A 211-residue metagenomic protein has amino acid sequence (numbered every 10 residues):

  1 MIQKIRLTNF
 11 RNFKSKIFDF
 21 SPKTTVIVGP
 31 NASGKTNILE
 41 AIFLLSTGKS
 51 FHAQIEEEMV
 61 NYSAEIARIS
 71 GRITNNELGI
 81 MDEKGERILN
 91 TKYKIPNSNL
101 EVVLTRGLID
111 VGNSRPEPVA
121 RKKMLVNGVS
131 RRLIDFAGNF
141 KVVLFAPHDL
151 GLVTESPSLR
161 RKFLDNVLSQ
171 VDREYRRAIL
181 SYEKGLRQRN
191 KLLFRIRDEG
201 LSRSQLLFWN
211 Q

Functional and structural regions predicted by a protein language model:
M1-L44, A64: Pre-Walker A-like glycine/lysine-rich segment at the N-terminus of P-loop NTPase domains
N9-F10, P30-A32, I134-F136, R160 (+1 more regions): Short, flexible segments with low predicted structural confidence
I17-D19, V103, N210: A general secondary-structure boundary signal
P22, S33, N37, Q54 (+4 more regions): Generic alpha-helix structural propensity
K23, A41, N139-K141, F163: ABC transporter nucleotide-binding domains
T47-L159, L168-Y175: Nucleotide-state sensing region of NTPase/ATPase domains
F145, D149-Q211: An accessory alpha-helical subdomain
